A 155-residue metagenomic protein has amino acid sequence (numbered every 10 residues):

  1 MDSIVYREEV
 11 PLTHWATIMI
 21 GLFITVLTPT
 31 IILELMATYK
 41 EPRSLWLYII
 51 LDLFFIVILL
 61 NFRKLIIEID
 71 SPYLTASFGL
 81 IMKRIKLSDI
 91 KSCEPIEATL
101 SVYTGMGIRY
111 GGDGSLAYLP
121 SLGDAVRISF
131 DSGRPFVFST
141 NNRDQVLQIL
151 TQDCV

Functional and structural regions predicted by a protein language model:
M1-Y39, A117-G123, G133-P135, Q145: N-terminal membrane-targeting/pre-transmembrane regions
D2, S77-S139: Non-transmembrane, membrane-adjacent beta-strand/coil modules in membrane-associated proteins and peripheral
Y39-L51: Hydrophobic alpha-helical transmembrane segments
Y48-L60, I108-R109, S115-L119: Short, solvent-exposed secondary-structure boundary motifs
L51-E94: Conserved beta-hairpin
N142-V155: Cytosol-/stroma-facing membrane-proximal "stalk/adaptor" domains immediately downstream of transmembrane anchors
